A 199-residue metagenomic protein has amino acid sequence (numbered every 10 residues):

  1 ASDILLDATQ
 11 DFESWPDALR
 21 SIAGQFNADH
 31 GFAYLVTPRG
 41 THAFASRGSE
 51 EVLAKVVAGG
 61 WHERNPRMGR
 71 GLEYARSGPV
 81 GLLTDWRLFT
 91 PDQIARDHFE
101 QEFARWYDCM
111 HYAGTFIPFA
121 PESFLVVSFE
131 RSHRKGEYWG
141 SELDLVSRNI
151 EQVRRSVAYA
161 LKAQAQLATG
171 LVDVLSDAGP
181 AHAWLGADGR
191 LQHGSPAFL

Functional and structural regions predicted by a protein language model:
A1-R155, Y159: Regulatory input/activation interfaces that engage signals or partners
L6, I117, Q164-T169, S176-P180: Amphipathic repeat-derived elements
G24-Q25, V174-S176: A general structural signal for short secondary-structure junctions and capping/turn motifs
A58, D177-L199: PAS-family sensory domains
E137, G170, H182-W184: Short helix-to-loop capping/linker segments positioned immediately adjacent to catalytic or ligand/cofactor-binding
S141, V157-D173: Short alpha-helical interdomain "coupling" segment at the junction between an upstream regulatory sensor module
